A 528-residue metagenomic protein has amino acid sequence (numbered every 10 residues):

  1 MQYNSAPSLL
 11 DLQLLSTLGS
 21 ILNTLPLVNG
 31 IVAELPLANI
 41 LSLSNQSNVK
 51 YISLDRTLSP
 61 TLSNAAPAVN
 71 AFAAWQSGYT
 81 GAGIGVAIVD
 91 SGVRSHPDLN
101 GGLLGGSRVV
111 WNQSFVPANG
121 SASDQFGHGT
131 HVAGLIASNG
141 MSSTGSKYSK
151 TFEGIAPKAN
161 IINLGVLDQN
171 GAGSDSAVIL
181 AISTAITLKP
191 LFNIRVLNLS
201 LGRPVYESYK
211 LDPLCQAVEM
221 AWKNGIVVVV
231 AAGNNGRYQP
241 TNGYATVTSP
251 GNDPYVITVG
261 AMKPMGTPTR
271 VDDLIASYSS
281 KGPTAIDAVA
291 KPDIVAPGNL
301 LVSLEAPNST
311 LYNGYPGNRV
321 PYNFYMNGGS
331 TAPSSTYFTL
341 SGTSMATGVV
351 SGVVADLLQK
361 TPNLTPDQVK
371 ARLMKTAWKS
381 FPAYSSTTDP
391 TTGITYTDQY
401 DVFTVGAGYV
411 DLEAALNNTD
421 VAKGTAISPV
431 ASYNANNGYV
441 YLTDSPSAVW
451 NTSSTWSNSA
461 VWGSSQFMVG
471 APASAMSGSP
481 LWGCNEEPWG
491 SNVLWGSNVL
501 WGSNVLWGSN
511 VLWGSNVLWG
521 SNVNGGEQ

Functional and structural regions predicted by a protein language model:
M1-P7: Short, surface-exposed ligand-recognition loops at beta-strand->loop->(often short) alpha-helix junctions that present
P7-L14, P36-N39, N70, S95 (+9 more regions): Stable alpha-helical elements in mature extracytoplasmic
P7-L9, A38, T80-A82, N163-V256 (+9 more regions): Substrate-binding/access-modulating region of protease and related hydrolase catalytic domains
L9-S77, G101, P254, G406: Autoinhibitory propeptides
L14, L27-E34, S42, Q46 (+8 more regions): Mobile, glycine-rich extracellular loop/lid and propeptide segments that shape or gate substrate/ligand access
S20, A73-Q113, A118-S176, P190-V196 (+8 more regions): Subtilisin-like serine protease catalytic core
Y148, F152-E153, I194-L199, A296 (+3 more regions): C-terminal subdomain of the subtilisin-like protease fold in secreted/lumenal serine endopeptidases
V271-S279: Short Pro/Gly-enriched beta-strand edge/turn motifs at strand-loop
